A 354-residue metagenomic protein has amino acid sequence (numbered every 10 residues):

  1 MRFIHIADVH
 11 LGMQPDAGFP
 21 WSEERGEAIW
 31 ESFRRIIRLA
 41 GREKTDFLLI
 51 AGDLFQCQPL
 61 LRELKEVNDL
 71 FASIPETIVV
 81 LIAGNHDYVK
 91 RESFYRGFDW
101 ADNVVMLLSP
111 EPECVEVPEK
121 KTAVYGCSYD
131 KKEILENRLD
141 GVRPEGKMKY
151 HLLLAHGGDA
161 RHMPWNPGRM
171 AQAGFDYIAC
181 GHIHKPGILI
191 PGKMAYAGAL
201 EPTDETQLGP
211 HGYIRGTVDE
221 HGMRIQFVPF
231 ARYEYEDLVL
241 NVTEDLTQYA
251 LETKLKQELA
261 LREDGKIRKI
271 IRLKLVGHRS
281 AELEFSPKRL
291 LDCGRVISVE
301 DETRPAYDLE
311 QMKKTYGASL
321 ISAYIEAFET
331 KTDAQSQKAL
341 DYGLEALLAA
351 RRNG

Functional and structural regions predicted by a protein language model:
M1-E66, R352-G354: N-terminal active-site segment of His-dependent metallophosphoesterases
R35-E43, D69-L70, G141, Q257-R262: A generic secondary-structure signal
R42-K44, P118, G146-K147, R262-K266: Glycine-rich phosphate-binding loop signature in dinucleotide/nucleotide-binding domains
K44, K149, G174, I267-K269 (+1 more regions): Short loop/turn motifs at secondary-structure junctions
F47, Q56-G212: His/Asp/Glu-rich metal-coordinating catalytic cores of metallo-dependent phosphodiesterases/hydrolases acting on
M223-G354: Accessory, non-catalytic peripheral segments of nucleic-acid enzymes
